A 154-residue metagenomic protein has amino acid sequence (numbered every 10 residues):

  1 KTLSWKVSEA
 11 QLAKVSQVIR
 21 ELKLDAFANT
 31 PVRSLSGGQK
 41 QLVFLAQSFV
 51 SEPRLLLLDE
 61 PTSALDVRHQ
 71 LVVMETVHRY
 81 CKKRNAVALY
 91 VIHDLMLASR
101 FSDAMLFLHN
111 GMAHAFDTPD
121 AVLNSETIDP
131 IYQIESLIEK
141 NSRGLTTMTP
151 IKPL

Functional and structural regions predicted by a protein language model:
K6-V7, P31-L35: Conserved ABC ATPase signature
E9-F27: Conserved ABC ATPase "signature" region
E52: Conserved catalytic motifs of ABC-family nucleotide-binding domains
L56-E60: Catalytic Walker B motif of ABC-type/P-loop ATPase nucleotide-binding domains
L71-K83: Helical segment within the ABC ATPase nucleotide-binding domain
D129-L154: ABC ATPase nucleotide-binding domains
